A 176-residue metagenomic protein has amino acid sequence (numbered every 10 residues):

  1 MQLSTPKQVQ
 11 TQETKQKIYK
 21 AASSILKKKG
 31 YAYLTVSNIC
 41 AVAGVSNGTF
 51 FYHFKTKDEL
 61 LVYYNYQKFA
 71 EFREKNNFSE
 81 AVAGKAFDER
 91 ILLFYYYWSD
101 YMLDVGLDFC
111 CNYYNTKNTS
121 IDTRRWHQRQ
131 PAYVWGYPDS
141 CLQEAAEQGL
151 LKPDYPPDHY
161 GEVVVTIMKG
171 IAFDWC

Functional and structural regions predicted by a protein language model:
M1-E13: N-terminal intrinsically disordered/low-complexity leader segments
T14-A22, I39, Y64-K68, F72 (+1 more regions): Generic hydrophobic, amphipathic alpha-helix propensity
K17, I25-E59, Y63: Helix-turn-helix
A21-I25, Y101: Short amphipathic alpha-helical elements of helix-turn-helix/winged-helix folds
K28-A32, V105, Q148: Short coil/turn segments at alpha/beta junctions that flank glycine-rich nucleotide-binding fingerprints
F54, N112-T119: Short helix-capping/turn signature of helix-turn-helix
Y63, N77-D104, P157-V164: Hydrophobic alpha-helical connector segments
R73-N77, D104, I121-Q148, D158-T166 (+1 more regions): Amphipathic alpha-helical packing segments from all-alpha helical-bundle domains
